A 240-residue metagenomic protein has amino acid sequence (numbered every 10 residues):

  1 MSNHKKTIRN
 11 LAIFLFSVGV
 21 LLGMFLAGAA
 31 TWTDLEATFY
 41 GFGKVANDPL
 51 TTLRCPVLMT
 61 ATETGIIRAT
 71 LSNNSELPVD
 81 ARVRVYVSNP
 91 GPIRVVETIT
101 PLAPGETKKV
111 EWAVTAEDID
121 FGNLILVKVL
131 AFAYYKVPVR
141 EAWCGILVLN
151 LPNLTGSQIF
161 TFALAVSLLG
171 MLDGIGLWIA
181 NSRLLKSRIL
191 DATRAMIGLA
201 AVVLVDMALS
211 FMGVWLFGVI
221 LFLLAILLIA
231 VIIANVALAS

Functional and structural regions predicted by a protein language model:
M1-Y40: Hydrophobic secretory-pathway targeting helix
A27-F39, D118-Q158, D173-R183: Terminal connector regions
T38-T64: N-terminal edge beta-strand
V45-L50, Y86-T98: Short beta-strand and strand-turn-strand segments in soluble, beta-rich domains
A61-R68, G122-L126: Short, solvent-exposed loop/turn segments enriched in Ser/Thr/Gly
N74-P92, L130: Short acidic, flexible loop segments centered on an aromatic residue
G91-G122: Intrinsically disordered, low-complexity Pro/Gly/Ser/Thr-rich segments with frequent PxxP/GP/PP motifs and embedded
L172-S240: Alpha-helical transmembrane segments forming the membrane-embedded cores of inner-membrane proteins across
